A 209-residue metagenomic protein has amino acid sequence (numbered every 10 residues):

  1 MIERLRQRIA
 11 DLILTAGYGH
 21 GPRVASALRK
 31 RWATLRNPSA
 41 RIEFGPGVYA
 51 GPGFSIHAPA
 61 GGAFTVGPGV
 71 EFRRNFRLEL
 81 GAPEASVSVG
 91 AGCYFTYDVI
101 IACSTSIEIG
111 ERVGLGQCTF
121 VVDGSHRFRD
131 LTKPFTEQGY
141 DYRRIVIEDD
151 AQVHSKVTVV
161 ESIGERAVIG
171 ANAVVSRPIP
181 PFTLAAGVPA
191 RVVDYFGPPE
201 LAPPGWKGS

Functional and structural regions predicted by a protein language model:
M1-R41, G45-G47, R112, C118-T119 (+3 more regions): Terminal amphipathic alpha-helical/low-complexity segments used for targeting or macromolecular assembly
Y49-G51: Conserved short histidine dyad/triad with adjacent acidic residue
F54-I163, V188, Y195-P204: Flexible, glycine/small-residue-enriched loop-and-beta-strand segment within the central core of proteins
T158, V174-S176, V192: Generic hydrophobic alpha-helical segments
S162-A186: C-terminal/domain-terminus segments
